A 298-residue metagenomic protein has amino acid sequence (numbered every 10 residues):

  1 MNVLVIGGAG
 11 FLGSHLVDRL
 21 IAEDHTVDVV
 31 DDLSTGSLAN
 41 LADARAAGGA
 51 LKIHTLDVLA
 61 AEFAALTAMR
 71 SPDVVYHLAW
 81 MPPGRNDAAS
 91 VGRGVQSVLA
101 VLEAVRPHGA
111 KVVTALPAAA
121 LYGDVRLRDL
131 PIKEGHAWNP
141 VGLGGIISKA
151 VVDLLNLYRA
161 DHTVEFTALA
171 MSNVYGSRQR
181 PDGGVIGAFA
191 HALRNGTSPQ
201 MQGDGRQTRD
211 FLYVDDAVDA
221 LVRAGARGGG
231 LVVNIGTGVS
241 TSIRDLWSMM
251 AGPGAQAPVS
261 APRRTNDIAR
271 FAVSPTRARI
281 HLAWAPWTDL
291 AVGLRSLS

Functional and structural regions predicted by a protein language model:
M1-S172: N-terminal Rossmann-like NAD(P)+-binding domain of SDR-like oxidoreductases, especially those catalyzing
G7, L193-S298: C-terminal substrate-binding subdomain of Rossmann-fold SDR/epimerase-dehydratase oxidoreductases
F11, G36, L127, R180 (+2 more regions): Short alpha-helical
D18, A42, L102, N156 (+4 more regions): Solvent-exposed, non-membrane alpha-helical residues enriched in polar/charged side chains
L38-L41, V152, G187, S240 (+2 more regions): Short, surface-exposed alpha-helical segments at coil->helix boundaries
A39-A42, A65, V125-L127, Q179-G183 (+2 more regions): Short aromatic-enriched loop/helix-cap "lid" or pocket-rim segments at secondary-structure transitions that line
R126-L130, D153-R209, V214-V218, S248-A251: NAD(P)-dependent short-chain dehydrogenase/reductase
